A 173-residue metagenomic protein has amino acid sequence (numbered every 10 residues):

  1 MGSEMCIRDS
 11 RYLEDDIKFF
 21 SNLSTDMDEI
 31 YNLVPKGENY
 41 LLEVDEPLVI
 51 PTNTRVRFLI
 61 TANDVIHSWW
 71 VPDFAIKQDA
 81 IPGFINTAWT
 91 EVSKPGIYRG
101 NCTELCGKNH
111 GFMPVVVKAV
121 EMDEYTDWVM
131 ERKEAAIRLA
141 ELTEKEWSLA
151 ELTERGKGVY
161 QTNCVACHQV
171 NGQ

Functional and structural regions predicted by a protein language model:
S3-E4, R8-V165, V170-N171: Non-transmembrane, membrane-proximal soluble domains of secreted or membrane proteins
